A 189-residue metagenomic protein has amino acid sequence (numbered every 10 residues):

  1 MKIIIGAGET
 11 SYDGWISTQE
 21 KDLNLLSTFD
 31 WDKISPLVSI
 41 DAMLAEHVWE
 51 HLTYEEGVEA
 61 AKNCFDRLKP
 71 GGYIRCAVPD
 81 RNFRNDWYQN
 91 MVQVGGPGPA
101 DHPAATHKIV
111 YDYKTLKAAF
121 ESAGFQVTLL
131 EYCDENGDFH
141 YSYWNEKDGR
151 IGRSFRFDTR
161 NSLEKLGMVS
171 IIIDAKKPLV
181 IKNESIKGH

Functional and structural regions predicted by a protein language model:
M1-I3: Extreme N-terminal starter segment of soluble prokaryotic enzymes
A7-L37, A45, D134, W144-F155: Adenosine-cofactor binding site in Rossmann-like domains, unifying the SAM/SAH pocket of S-adenosylmethionine-dependent
L37-V38, G71: Beta-strand-connecting loops/turns
D41-V48, G57: A short beta-strand submotif of the Rossmann-like class I SAM-dependent methyltransferase core that lines
H51: ABC ATPase nucleotide-binding domain "signature" loop
Y54-K69, Y73-I186: S-adenosyl-L-methionine-dependent methyltransferase catalytic module, highlighting the catalytic core
